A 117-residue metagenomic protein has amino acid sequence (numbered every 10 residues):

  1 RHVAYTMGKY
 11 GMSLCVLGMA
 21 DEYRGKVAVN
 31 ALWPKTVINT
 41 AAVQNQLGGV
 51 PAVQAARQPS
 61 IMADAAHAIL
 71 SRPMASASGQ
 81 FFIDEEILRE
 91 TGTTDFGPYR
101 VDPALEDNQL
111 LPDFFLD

Functional and structural regions predicted by a protein language model:
R1-K26, W33-V50: Catalytic loop of short-chain dehydrogenase/reductase
A31-L32, G49-D117: C-terminal helical subdomain
